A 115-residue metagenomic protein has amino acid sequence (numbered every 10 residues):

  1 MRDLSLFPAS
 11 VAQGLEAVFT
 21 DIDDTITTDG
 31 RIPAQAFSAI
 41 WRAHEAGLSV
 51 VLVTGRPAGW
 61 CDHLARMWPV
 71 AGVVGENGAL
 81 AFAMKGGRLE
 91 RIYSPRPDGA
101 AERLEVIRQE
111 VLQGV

Functional and structural regions predicted by a protein language model:
M1-T20: Non-catalytic pre-domain segments flanking phosphatase-related domains
T28: Short helix N-cap motif at coil->helix boundaries in the Bergerat
R31-V115: Active-site phosphate-binding/coordination module
